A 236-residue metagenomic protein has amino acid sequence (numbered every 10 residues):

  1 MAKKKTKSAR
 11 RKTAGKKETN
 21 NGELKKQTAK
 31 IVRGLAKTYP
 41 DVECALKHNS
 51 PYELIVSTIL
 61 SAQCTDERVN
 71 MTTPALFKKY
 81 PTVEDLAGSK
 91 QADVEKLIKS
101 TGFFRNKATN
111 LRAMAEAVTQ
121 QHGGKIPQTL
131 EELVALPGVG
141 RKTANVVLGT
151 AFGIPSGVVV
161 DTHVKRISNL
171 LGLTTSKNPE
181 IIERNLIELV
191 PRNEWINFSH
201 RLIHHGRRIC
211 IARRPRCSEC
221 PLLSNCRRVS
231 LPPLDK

Functional and structural regions predicted by a protein language model:
K3-E18: Intrinsically disordered, polybasic Lys/Arg-rich low-complexity tracts
T19-K236: Catalytic cores of DNA base-excision repair glycosylases
